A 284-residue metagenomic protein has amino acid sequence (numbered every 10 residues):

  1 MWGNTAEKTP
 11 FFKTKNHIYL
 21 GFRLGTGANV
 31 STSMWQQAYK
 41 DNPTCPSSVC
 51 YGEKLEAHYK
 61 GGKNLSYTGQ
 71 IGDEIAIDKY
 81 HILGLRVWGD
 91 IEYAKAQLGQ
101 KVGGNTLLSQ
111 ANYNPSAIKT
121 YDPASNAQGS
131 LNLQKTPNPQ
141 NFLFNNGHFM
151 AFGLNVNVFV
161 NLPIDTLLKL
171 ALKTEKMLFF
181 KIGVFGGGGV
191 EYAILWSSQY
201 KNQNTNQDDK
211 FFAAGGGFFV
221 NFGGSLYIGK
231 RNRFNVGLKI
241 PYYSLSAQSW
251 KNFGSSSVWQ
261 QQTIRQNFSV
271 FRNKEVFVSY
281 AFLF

Functional and structural regions predicted by a protein language model:
M1-A76, Q199-Y200, E275, A281-L283: Short glycine/proline- and aromatic-enriched beta-strand/turn motifs that initiate or cap beta-hairpins
F11-K13, G72-D78, F159-D165, G223-R231 (+1 more regions): Structural signature of outer-membrane beta-barrel channels/translocons
F12-T14, A57-S66, K79, F144-A151 (+3 more regions): Short sequence motifs at beta-strands and strand-loop junctions characteristic of Gram-negative outer-membrane
L20-V30, L85-K95, V184-Y192, F222-G224 (+2 more regions): Transmembrane beta-barrel strands of outer-membrane/channel proteins
T32-C45, Q97-Q110, Q140, L170-L172 (+2 more regions): Outer-membrane beta-barrel translocator domains and adjoining extracellular loop/strand segments of Gram-negative
G52-K60, P137-N145, Y200-F212, W259-F268: Extracellular loop and loop/strand-boundary signature of outer-membrane beta-barrel proteins
K63-S197: Gram-negative (and chloroplast) outer-membrane scaffold detector with strong preference for beta-barrel transmembrane
A127, F211-G215, F219-F284: Predominantly the C-terminal beta-signal and adjacent terminal strand-loop region of outer-membrane beta-barrel
